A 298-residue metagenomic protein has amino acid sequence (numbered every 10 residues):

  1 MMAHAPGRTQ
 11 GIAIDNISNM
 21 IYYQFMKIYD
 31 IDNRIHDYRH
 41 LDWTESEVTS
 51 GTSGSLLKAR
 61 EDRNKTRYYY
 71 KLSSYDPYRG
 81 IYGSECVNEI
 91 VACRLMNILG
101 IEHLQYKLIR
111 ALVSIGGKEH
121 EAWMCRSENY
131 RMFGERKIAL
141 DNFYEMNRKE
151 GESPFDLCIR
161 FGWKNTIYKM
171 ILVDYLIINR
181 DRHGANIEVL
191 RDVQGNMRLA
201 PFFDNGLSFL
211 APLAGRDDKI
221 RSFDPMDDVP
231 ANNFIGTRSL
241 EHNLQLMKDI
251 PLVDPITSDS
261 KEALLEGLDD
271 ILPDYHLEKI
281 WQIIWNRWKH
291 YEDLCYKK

Functional and structural regions predicted by a protein language model:
M1-M2, M20: Methionine residue identity
I31-I138: Conserved ATP-binding subdomain of kinase catalytic cores across diverse folds
G117, E121, R126-I171: ATP-dependent phospho-/nucleotidyl transfer catalytic cores
G151-A214: Conserved kinase catalytic-core segment
D192-K298: C-terminal catalytic region of ATP-dependent kinase domains
